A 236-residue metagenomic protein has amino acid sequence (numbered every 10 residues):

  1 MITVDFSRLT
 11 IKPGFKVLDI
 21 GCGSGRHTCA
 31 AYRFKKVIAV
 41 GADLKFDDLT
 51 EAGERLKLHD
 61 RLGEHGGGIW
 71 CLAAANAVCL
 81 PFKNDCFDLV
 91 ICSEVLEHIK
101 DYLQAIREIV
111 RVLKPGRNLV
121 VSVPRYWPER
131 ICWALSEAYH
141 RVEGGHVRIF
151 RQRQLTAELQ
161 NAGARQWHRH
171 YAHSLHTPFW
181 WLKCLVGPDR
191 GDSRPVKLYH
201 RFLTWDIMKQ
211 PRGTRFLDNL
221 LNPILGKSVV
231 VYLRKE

Functional and structural regions predicted by a protein language model:
I2-I131, V231-L233: Conserved SAM-binding loop
K57-D60, E137-H140, C184-P188: Short, hinge-like loop/turn segments at secondary-structure boundaries
A77, G145, F150, G226-S228: A conserved catalytic-core signature of glycosyltransferases
P124-R148, T156-E158: Short, glycine-/aromatic-enriched active-site segment of Class I SAM-dependent methyltransferases
A134, H176-E236: A C-terminal cap/extension of S-adenosyl-L-methionine-dependent methyltransferases that defines the acceptor-substrate
E158-A164: A structural motif corresponding to the C-terminal end of an alpha-helix and its immediate exit/capping segment
A164-S174: Conserved S-adenosyl-L-methionine
